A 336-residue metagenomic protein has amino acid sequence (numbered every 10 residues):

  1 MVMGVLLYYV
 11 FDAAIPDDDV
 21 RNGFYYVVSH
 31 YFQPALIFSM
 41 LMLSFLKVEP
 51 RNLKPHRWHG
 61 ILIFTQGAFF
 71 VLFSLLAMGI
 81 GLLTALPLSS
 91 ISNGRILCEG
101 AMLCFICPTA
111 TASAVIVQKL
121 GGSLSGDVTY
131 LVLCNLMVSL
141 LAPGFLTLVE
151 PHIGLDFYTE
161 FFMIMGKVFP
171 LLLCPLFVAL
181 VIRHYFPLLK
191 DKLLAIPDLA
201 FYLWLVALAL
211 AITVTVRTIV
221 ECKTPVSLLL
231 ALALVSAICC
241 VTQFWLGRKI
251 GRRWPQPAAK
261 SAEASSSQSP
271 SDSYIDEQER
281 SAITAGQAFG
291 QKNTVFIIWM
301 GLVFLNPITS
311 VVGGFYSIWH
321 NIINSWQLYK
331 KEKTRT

Functional and structural regions predicted by a protein language model:
M1-T336: Alpha-helical transmembrane segments of multi-pass small-molecule/ion transporters
